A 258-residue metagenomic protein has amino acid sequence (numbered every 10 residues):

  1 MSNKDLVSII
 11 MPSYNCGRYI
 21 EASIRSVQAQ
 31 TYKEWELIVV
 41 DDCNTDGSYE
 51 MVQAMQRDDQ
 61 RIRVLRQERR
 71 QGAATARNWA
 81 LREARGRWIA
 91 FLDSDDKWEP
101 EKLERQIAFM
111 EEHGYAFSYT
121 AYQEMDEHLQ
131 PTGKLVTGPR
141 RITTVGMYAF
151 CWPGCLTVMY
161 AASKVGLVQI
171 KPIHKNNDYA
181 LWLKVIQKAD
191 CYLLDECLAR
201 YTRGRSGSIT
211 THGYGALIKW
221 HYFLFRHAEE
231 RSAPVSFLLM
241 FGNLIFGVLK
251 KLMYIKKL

Functional and structural regions predicted by a protein language model:
D5-S8, E36, A180: Cell-envelope/extracellular polymer assembly enzymes that use nucleotide-activated donors
N15-A29: Short, well-formed alpha-helical segments that are part of the catalytic scaffolds of diverse glycosyltransferases
R18-E21, D46-A54, K97, E101: Acidic helix N-cap motif at the loop->helix transition within catalytic regions of sugar-transfer enzymes
S26, K33, D41-M51, R69 (+1 more regions): A conserved acidic beta->alpha catalytic loop
Q67-A84, R105: Glycine-rich, basic loop-to-helix element that forms the pyrophosphate-binding segment of sugar-nucleotide handling
R82, K134-A216, W220-H221: Conserved nucleotide-sugar donor-binding catalytic segment
I89: Short aromatic/hydrophobic "clamp" motif used to bind/position activated sugar donors
E101-T132: Conserved donor NDP-sugar-binding/catalytic core segment of glycosyltransferases
